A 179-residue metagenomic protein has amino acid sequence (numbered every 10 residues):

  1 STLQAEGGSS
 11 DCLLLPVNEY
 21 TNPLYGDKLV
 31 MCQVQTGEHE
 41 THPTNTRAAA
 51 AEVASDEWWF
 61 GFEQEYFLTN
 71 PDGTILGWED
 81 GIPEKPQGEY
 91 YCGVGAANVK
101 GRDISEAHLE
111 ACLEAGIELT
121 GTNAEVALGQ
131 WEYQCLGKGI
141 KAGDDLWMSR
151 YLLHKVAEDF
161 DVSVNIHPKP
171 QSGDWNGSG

Functional and structural regions predicted by a protein language model:
S1-G179: Glycine-rich, acidic/polar active-site loops that bind/position phosphate-bearing ligands
